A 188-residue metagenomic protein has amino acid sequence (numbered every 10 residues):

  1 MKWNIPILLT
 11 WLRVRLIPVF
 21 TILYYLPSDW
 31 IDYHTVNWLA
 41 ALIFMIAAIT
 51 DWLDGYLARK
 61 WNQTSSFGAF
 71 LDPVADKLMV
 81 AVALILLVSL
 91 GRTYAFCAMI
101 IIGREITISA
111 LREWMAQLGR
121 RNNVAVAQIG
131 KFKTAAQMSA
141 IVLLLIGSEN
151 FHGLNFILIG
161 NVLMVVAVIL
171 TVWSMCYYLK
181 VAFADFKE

Functional and structural regions predicted by a protein language model:
M1-E188: Alpha-helical transmembrane bundles and membrane-interface segments of multipass inner-membrane proteins
